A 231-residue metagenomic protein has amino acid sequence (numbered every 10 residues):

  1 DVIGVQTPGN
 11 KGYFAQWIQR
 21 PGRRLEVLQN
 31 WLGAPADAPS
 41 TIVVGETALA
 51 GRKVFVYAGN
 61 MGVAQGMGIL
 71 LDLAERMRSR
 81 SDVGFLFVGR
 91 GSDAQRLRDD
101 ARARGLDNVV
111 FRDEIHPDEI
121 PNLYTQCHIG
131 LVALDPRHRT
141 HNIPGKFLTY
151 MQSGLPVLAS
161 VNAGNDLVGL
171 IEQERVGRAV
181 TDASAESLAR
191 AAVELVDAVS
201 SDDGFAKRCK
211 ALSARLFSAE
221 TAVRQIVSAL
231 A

Functional and structural regions predicted by a protein language model:
D1-T7: A short beta-strand/loop micro-motif in the catalytic core of glycosyltransferases that engages the nucleotide-sugar
G9, L28-W31: Carbohydrate-associated surface elements
L32, E46-Q65, L71-A74, L86: Conserved donor-binding/catalytic core segment of Leloir-type glycosyltransferases
I42, A183-S187, S200-L230: A charged, aromatic-enriched C-terminal amphipathic alpha-helix characteristic of glycosyltransferases across folds
E75, Q95-D99, H116-C127, M151-Q152 (+1 more regions): Short acidic alpha-helix that forms the nucleotide-activated donor recognition element in Leloir-type transferases
S81-D82, L86-G89, A94-P121: Nucleotide-activated donor-binding/catalytic signature segment of Leloir-type glycosyltransferases, i.e., the conserved
L106, Y124-H141, L155-L158: Acidic donor-binding loop of glycosyltransferase active sites
N162-E194: Change "using UDP/GDP/dTDP sugars" to "using nucleotide sugars
